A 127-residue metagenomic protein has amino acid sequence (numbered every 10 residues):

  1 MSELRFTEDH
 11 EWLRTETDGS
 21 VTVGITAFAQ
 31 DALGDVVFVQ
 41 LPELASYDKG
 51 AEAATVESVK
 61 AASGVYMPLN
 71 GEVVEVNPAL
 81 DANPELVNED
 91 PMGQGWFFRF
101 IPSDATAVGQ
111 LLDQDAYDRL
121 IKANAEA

Functional and structural regions predicted by a protein language model:
M1-E52, E85, E89-D90, Q94-A127: Acidic, low-complexity mobile loops and tails
M1-L4, V65-L69: Short, glycine/small-residue-enriched coil/turn segments at secondary-structure junctions
L13-T15, V59, V76-A79: Residue-level recognition of beta-strand microenvironments
E16, S58-V59, P68, S103: A short, compositionally biased micro-patch
Q30-D31, L44-S46, N70-V73, P78-L80: Short, charged/polar surface micro-motifs in flexible loops or helix N-caps
K49, T55, M67-E72: Helix-adjacent hinge/juxtasegments
E57-Y66, N83-E85: Short, Lys/Arg- and Gly-enriched loop/turn segments at beta-strand edges
